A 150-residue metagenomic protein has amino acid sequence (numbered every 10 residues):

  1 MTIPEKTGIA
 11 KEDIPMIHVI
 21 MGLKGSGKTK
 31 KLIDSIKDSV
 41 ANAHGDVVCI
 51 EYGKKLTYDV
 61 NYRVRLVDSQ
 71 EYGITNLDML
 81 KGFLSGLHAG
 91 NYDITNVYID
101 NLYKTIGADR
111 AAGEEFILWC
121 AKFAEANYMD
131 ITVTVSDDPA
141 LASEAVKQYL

Functional and structural regions predicted by a protein language model:
M1-P15: Short, Lys/Arg-enriched N-terminal segments with co-localized hydrophobic residues within the first ~10-30 amino acids
D13-G86, S143-E144: Conserved P-loop
E71, H88-G90, N96-L150: Replace "adjacent to P-loop NTPase cores in ATP/GTP-dependent enzymes" with "adjacent to NTP-binding cores
